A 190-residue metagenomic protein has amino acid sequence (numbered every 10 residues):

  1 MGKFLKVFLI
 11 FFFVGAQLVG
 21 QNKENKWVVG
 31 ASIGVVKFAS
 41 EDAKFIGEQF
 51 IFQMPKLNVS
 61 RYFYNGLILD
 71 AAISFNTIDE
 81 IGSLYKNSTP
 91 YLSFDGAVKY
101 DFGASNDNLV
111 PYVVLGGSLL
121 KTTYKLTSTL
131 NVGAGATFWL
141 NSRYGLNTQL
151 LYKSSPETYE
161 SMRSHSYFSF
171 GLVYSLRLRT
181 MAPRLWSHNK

Functional and structural regions predicted by a protein language model:
M1-K26, R177-K190: Cleavable N-terminal export/targeting peptides
G20-Y62, G171, K190: Short glycine/proline- and aromatic-enriched beta-strand/turn motifs that initiate or cap beta-hairpins
N25-W27, Q49-P55, S88-F94, L109 (+2 more regions): Residues that define the transmembrane beta-barrel architecture of outer-membrane proteins
W27, G66-A71, N106-N108, F138-L146 (+1 more regions): Repeated loop/turn-to-beta-strand initiation elements of outer-membrane beta-barrel proteins
G30, D95-Y100, S164-K190: Outer-membrane beta-barrel "beta-signal"
A31-V35, L57-R61, I73, G96-Y100 (+4 more regions): Residues on the lipid-exposed face of transmembrane beta-strands in outer-membrane beta-barrel proteins
V36-F38, A72, N76-E80, S118-T122 (+2 more regions): Structural signature of outer-membrane beta-barrel domains
R61-L130: Gram-negative (and chloroplast) outer-membrane scaffold detector with strong preference for beta-barrel transmembrane
